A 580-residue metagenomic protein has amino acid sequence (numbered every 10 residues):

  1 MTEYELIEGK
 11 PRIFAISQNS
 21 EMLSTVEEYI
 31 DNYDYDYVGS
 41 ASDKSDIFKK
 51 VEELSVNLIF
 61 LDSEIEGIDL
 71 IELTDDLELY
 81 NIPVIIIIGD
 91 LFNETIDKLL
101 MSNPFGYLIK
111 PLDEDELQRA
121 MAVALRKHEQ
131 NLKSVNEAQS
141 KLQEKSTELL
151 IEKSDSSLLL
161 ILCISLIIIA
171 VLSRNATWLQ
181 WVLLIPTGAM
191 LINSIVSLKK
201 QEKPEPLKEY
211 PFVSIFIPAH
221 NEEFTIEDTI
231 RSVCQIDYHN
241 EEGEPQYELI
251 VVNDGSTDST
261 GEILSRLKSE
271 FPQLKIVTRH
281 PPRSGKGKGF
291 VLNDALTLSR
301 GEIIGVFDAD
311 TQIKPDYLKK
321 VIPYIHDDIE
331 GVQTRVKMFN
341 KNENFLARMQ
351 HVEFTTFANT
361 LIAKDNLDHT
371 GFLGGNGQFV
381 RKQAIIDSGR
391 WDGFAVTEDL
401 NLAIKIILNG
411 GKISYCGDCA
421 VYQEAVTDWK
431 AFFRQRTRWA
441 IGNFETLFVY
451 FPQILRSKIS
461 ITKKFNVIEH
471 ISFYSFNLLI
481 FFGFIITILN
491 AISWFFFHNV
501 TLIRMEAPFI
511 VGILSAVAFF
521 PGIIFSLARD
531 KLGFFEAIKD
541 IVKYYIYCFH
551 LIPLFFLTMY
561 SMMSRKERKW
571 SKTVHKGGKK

Functional and structural regions predicted by a protein language model:
G9-E21, V26-I30, I59: Conserved acidic segment of CheY-like receiver
E72, D90-G106: Alpha4 helix (beta4-alpha4-beta5 surface) of REC/receiver domains from two-component response regulators
E94-T95, L112-M121: C-terminal output helix
I167-Y210, F473-S564: Membrane-embedded multi-pass helical conduit in multi-pass membrane proteins, especially envelope-biosynthetic
V196, R266-E302, P315-V396, T437-F448 (+1 more regions): Long helical/loop segments within the catalytic core of UDP-sugar-dependent glycosyltransferases, especially the large
P211-S214, E248, N401: Cell-envelope/extracellular polymer assembly enzymes that use nucleotide-activated donors
R231-Q246: Short, acidic, metal-binding catalytic loop of nucleotide-sugar glycosyltransferases
N253-E262, P281-R283: A conserved acidic beta->alpha catalytic loop
